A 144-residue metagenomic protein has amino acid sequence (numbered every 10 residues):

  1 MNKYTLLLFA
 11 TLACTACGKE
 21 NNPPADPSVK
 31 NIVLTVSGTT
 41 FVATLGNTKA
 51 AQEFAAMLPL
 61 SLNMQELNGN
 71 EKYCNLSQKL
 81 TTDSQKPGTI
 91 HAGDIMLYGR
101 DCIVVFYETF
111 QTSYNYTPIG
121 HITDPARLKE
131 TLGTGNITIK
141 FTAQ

Functional and structural regions predicted by a protein language model:
M1-V29: Bacterial Sec-dependent N-terminal signal peptides
K30-Y73: N-terminal secretory signal peptides
L58, L62-Q144: Glycine-rich active-site loops that engage anionic ligands at enzyme catalytic sites
